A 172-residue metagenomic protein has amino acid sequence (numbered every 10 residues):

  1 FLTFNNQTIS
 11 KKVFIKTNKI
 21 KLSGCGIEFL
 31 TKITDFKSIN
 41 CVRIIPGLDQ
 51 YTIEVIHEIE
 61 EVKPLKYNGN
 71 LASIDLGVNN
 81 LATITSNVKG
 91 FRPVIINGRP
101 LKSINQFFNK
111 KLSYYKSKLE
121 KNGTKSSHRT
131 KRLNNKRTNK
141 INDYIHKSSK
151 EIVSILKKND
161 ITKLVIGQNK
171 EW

Functional and structural regions predicted by a protein language model:
F1-G47: Acidic carboxylate diad motif detector
S38, P46-W172: Positively charged, helix-rich recognition surfaces that bind polyanionic ligands
